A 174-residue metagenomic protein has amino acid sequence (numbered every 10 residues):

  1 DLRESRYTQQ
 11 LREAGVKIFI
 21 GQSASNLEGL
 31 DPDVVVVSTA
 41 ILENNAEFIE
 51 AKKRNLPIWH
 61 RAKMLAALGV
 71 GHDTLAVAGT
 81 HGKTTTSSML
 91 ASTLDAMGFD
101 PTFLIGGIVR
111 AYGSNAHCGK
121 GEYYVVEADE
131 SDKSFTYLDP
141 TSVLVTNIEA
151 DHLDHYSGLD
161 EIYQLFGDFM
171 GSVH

Functional and structural regions predicted by a protein language model:
D1-R3: Short internal beta-strands
Q9-E13, S25-P32, T39-H174: Phosphate-binding loop of NTP-binding sites
V16-G21: Conserved SAM-binding strand-loop segment of SAM-dependent methyltransferases
